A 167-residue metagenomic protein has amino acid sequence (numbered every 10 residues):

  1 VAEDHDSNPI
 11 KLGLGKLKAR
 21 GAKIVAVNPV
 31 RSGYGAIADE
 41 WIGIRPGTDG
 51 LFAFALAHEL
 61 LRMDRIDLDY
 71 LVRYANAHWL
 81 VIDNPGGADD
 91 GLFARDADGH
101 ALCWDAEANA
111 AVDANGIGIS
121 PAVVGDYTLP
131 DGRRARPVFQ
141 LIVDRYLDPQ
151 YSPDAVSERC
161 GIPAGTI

Functional and structural regions predicted by a protein language model:
V1-G33, W41: A conserved hydrophobic secondary-structure block that centers on an alpha-helix together with its immediately flanking
G21, V30-I167: Long, well-ordered, tryptophan-enriched scaffold segments
